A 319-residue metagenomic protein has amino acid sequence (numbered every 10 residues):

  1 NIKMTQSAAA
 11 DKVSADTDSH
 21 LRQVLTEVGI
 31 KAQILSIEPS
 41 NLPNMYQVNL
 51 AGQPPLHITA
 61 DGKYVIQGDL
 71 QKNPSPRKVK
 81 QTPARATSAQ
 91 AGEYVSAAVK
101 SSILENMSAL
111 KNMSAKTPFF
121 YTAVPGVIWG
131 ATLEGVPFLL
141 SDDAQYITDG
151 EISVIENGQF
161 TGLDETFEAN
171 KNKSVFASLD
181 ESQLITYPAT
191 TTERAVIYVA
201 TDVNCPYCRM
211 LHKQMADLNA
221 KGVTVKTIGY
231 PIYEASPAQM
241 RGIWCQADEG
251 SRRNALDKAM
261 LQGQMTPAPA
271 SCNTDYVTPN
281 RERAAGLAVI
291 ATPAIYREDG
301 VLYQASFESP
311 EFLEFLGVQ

Functional and structural regions predicted by a protein language model:
N1-D18, I197-H212: Short, thiol/selenol-centered motifs that function as redox-active sites or metal-ligating centers
K3-Q33, R85-A115: Short, non-transmembrane alpha-helical segments in secretory-pathway proteins
L25-V28, A32-Q67, Q71-K72, N106 (+6 more regions): C-terminal cap of thioredoxin/glutaredoxin-like
N49-A98, S102, S153: Mid-chain, structured segments of secreted extracytoplasmic proteins
K78-S88, E168-V175, D217: C-terminal low-complexity, charged extensions that often adopt amphipathic alpha-helices
A144-L163: P-loop NTP-binding catalytic core
N157-T186: N-terminal "domain-start" segment that seeds a small globular fold
Y187, E193-N273, A285, I290 (+1 more regions): Structural alpha/beta surface segment adjacent to cysteine/selenocysteine redox centers across thiol/disulfide enzymes
